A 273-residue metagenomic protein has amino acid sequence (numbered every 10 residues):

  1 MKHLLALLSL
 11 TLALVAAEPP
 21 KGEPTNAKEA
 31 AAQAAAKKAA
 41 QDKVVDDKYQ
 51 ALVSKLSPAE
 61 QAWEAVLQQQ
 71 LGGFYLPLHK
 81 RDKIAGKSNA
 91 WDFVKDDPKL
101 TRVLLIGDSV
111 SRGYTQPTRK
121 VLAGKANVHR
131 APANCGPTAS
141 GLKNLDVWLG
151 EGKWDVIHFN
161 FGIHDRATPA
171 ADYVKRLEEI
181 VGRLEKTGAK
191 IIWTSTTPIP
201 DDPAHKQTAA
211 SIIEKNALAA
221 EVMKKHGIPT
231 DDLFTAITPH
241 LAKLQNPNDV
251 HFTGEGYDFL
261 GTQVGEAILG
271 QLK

Functional and structural regions predicted by a protein language model:
K2-L104, S111-R112, Q116-K120, G124 (+2 more regions): N-terminal secretory targeting modules
K21-E23, K28, R130-P137, H158-R166 (+3 more regions): Cell-envelope and extracellular/periplasmic
A34-Q50, T197-K273: Catalytic His-Asp segment of secreted/periplasmic serine-dependent ester chemistry enzymes
R102-I106, N127-P132, D155-F161, K190-S195 (+2 more regions): Structural recognition of the beta-strand scaffold that forms the well-ordered cores of secreted hydrolase catalytic
R112-K120, S140-K175, T197-D201: Oxyanion-hole/transition-state-stabilizing segment in secreted/luminal serine hydrolases and related acyltransferases
G113, A126-V128, G254-Y257: Mature catalytic domains of secreted/periplasmic carbohydrate-active enzymes
V128-G141, D165-A167, P203-K206, D249: Acidic/histidine-rich helix-loop elements that form or flank divalent-metal/phosphate-binding sites at the catalytic
A171-E179, A209-N216: Charged helix-capping and loop-helix junction motifs
